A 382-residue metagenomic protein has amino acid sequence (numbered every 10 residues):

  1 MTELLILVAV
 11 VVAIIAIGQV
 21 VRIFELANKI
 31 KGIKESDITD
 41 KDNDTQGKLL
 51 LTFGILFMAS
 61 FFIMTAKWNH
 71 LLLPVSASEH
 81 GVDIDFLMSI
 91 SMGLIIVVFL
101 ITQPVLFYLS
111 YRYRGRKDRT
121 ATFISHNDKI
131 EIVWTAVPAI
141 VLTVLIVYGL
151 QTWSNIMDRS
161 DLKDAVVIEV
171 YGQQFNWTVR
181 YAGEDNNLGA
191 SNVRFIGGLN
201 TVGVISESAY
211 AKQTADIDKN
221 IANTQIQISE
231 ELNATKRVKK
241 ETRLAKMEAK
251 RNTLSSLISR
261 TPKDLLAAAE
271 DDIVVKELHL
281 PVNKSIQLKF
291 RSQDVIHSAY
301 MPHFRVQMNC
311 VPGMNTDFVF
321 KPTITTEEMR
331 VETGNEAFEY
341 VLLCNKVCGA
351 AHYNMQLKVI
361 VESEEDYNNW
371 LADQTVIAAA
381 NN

Functional and structural regions predicted by a protein language model:
M1-L94: Hydrophobic alpha-helical segments
K31-D42, M64-I90, Q103-N382: Non-transmembrane, membrane-proximal soluble domains of secreted or membrane proteins
